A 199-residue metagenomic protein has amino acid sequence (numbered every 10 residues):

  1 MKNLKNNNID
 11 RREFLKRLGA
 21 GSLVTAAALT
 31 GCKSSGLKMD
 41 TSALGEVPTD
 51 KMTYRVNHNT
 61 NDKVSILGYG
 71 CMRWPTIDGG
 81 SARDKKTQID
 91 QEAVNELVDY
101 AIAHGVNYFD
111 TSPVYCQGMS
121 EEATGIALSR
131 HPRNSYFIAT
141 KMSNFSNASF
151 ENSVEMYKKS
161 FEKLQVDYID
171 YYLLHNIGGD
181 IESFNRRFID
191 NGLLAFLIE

Functional and structural regions predicted by a protein language model:
K2-Y136, N191, F196: N-terminal binding-site loop/beta-alpha segment at the start of enzyme catalytic domains that lines or forms
M72, V114, K141-F145, L174-I177: Active-site beta-loop-alpha junctions enriched in small/polar residues
S81-R83, D110, M142-S143, D180-S183: A short, structure-level motif marking secondary-structure boundaries and short turns
K85, Y115, N144-A148, N185: Short coil/turn segments at secondary-structure boundaries
F137-A139, D170: A structural signal for isolated positions on well-ordered beta-strands in alpha/beta enzyme cores
N147-E199: Glycine/proline-rich, positively charged, aromatic-decorated active-site loop/lid region on the catalytic face
